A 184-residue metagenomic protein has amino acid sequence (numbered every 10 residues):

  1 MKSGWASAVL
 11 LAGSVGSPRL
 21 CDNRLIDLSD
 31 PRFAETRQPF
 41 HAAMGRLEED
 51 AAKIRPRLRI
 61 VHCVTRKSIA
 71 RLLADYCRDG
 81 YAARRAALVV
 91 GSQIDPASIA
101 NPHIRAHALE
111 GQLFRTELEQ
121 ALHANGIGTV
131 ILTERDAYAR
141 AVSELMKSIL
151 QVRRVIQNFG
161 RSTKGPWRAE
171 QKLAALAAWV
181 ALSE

Functional and structural regions predicted by a protein language model:
M1-E184: Phosphate- and other anionic-substrate recognition elements at nucleic-acid/protein interfaces
